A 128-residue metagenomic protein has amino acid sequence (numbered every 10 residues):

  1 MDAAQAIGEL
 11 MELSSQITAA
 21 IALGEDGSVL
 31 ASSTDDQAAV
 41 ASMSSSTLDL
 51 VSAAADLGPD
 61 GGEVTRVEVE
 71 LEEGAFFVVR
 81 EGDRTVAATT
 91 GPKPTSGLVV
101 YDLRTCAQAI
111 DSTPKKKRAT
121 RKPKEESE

Functional and structural regions predicted by a protein language model:
M1-A19, D26-E128: Acidic, low-complexity cytosolic segments
